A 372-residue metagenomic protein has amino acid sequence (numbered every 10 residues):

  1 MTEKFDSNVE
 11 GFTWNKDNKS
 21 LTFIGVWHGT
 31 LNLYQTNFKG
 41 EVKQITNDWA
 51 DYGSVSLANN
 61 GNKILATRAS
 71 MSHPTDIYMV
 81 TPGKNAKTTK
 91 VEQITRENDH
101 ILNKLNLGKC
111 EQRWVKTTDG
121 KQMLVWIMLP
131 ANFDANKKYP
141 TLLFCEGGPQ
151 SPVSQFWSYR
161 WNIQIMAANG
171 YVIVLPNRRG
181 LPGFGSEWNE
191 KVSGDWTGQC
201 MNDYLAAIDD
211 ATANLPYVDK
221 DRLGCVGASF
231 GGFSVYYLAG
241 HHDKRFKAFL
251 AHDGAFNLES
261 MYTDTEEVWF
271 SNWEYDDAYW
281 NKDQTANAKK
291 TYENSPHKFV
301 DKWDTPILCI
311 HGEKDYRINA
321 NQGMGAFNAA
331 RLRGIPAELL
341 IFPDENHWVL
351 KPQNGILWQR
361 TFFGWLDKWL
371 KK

Functional and structural regions predicted by a protein language model:
M1-K16, G25-V26, Q35-G53, T81-K109: Multi-bladed beta-propeller domains
K16-D17, N59-N60: Residue-level detector of Asp-centered blade-edge/turn motifs that repeat once per structural unit in beta-propeller
S20-I24, K63-T67: Residue position within the beta-strands of beta-propeller blades
G29-Y34, H73-M79: Structural motif
T88-K137: N-terminal cap/lid segment of alpha/beta-hydrolase-fold proteins
K138-Y139, E146-I163, R178, N321-Q322: The serine-hydrolase catalytic nucleophile loop
P140-F144, I173, L339: Hydrophobic beta-strand anchors of alpha/beta hydrolase catalytic cores
N162, A167-A168, L175-K372: Active-site-proximal cap/loop segments of hydrolase catalytic domains
